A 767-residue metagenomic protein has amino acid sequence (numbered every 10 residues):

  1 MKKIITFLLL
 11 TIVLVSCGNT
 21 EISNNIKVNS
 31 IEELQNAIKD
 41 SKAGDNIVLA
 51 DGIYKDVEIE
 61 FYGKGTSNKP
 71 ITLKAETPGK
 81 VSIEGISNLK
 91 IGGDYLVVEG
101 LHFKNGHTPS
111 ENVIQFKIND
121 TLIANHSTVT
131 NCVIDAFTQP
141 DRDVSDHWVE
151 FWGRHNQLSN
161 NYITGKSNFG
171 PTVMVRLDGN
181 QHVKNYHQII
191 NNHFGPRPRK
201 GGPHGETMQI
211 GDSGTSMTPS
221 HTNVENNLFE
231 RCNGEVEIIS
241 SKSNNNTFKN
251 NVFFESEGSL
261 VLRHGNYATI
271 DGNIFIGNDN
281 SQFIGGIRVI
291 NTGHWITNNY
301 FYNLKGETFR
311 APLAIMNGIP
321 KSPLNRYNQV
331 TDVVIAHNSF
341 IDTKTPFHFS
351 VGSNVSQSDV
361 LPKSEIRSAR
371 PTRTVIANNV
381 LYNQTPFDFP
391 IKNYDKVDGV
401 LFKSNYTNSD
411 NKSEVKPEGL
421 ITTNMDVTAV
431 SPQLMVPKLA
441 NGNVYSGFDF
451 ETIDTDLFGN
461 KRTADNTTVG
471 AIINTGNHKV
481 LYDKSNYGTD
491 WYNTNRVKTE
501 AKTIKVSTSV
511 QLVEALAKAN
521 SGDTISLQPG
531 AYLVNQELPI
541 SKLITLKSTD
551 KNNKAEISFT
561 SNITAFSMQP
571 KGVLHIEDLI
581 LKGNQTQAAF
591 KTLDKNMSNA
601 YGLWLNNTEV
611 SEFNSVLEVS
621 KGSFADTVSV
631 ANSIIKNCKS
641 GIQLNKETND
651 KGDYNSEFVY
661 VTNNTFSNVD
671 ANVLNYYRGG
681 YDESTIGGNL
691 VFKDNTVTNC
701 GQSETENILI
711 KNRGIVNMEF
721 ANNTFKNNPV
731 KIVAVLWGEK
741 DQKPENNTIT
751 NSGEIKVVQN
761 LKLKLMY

Functional and structural regions predicted by a protein language model:
M1-S23: Bacterial Sec-dependent N-terminal signal peptides
E21-D56, E60, F458, R462 (+1 more regions): Acidic Gly/Asp/Thr-rich repetitive segments characteristic of extracellular carbohydrate-active and adhesion proteins
I22-N29, D51-V57, F61-V113, A136-T138 (+2 more regions): Right-handed parallel beta-helix/beta-spiral solenoid domain characteristic of secreted/periplasmic
L34-S41, K55-K64, E84-L89, S241 (+7 more regions): Short, T/G/N/S-enriched strand-turn elements that build extracellular solenoid repeat scaffolds
I38-A43, G65-S67, I91-G92, F151-W152 (+6 more regions): Flexible, charged surface loops at secondary-structure boundaries
K55-E58, K64, G85-K90, K104-S127 (+5 more regions): Glycine- and acidic/polar-rich repeat regions and solenoidal domains
E60-K69, I118-N119, G476-Y487, I540-L546 (+1 more regions): Short, compositionally biased
N424-K505, K743-Y767: Surface beta-loop-beta hairpin patches that serve as ligand-binding interfaces in beta-rich domains
